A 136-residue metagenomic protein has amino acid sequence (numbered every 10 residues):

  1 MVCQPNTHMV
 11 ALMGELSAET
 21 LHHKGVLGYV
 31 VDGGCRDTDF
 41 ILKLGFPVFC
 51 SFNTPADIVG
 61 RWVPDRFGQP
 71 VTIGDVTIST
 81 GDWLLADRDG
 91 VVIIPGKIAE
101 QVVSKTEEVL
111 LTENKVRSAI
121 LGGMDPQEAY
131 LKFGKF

Functional and structural regions predicted by a protein language model:
M1-T80, I94-F136: Feature captures the catalytic cores and cofactor-binding loops of soluble hydro-lyases/lyases that act on carboxylate
L84: C-terminal binding/interaction regions
D87: Beta-strand-loop-alpha-helix segment that lines the small-molecule cofactor/substrate pocket of alpha/beta enzymes
G90-V92: Channel- or pocket-lining gating/hinge segments that regulate access to a cavity or pore
